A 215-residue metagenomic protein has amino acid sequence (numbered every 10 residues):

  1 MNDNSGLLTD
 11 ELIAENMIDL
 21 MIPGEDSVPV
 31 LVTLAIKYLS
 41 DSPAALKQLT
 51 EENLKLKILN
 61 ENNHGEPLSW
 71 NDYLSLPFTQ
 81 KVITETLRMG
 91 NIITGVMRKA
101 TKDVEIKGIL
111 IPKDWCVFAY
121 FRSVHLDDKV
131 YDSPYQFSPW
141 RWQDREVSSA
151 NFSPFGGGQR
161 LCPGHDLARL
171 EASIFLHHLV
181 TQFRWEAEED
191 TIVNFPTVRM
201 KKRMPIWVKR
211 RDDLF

Functional and structural regions predicted by a protein language model:
M1-V32, N63-G65, S69-D72, L76 (+1 more regions): Conserved cytochrome P450 catalytic core segment spanning the I/J/K helices
I18, P23, P67, G95 (+3 more regions): Cytochrome P450 heme-thiolate "Cys pocket" and heme-binding signature region
S27-E52, H165-T181: Cytochrome P450 catalytic-core helices
K37-N71, K81: A compact, surface-exposed functional segment
L54-L56, K102, Q159-L161, D166-F215: Cytochrome P450 proximal C-terminal region
G65-K107, D128, D213-L214: Conserved cytochrome P450 K-helix E-x-x-R motif and the immediately C-terminal K′/meander segment
A119-R145: Conserved cytochrome P450 K-helix/beta-meander segment immediately N-terminal to the heme-binding cysteine loop
